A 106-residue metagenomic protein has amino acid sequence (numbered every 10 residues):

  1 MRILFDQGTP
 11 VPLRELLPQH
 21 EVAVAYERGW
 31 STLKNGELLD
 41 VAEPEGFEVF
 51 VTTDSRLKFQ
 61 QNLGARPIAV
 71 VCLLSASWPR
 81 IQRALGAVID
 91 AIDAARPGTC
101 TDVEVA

Functional and structural regions predicted by a protein language model:
M1-E48: N-terminal first-folded block
R2, E21, A25-G29, Q61-L73 (+1 more regions): Internal alpha/beta domain cores that form substrate/cofactor-binding pockets in large enzymes and binding proteins
R14-E15, Q60-N62, Q82: Short glycine-/acidic-enriched loop or helix-start segments at secondary-structure transitions that form or flank
G29-W30, L39-E45, V49-V71, S75-A76: Amphipathic, hydrophobic secondary-structure cores in small proteins
R66-A106: C-terminal structural segments of small proteins and small subunits
